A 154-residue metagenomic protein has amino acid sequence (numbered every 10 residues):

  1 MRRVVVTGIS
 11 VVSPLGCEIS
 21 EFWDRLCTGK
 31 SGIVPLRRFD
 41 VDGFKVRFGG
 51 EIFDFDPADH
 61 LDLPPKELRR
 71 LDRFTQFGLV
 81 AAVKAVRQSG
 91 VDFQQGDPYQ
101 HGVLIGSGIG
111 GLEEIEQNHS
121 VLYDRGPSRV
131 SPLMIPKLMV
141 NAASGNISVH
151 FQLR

Functional and structural regions predicted by a protein language model:
M1-I109, E114-L153: Conserved "HGTGT" condensation-loop signature of ketosynthase/thiolase-family condensing enzymes that catalyze
